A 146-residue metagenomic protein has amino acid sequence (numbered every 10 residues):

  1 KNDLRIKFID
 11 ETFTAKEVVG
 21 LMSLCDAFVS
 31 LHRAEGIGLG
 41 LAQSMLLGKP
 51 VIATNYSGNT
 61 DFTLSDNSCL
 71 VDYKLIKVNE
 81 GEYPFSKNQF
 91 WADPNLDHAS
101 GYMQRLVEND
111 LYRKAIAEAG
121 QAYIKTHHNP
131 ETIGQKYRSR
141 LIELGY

Functional and structural regions predicted by a protein language model:
K1-T12, K16: Nucleotide-activated donor-binding/catalytic signature segment of Leloir-type glycosyltransferases, i.e., the conserved
V19-C25: Short alpha-helical donor nucleotide-sugar binding micro-motif in glycosyltransferases
D26, G48-P50, N55: A short alpha->beta transition loop at the rim of the catalytic pocket in nucleotide-sugar-dependent
R33: Aromatic "clamp/platform" in nucleotide-sugar-dependent glycosyltransferases that forms part of the donor/acceptor
P50-A53, T63, N67-D72: Short hydrophobic beta-strand element within catalytic cores of glycosyltransferases and related nucleotide-activated
H98, R105, Y112-T126, K136: A short, well-ordered alpha-helix in the C-terminal region of glycosyltransferases
P130-Y146: C-terminal alpha-helical cap of glycosyltransferases
